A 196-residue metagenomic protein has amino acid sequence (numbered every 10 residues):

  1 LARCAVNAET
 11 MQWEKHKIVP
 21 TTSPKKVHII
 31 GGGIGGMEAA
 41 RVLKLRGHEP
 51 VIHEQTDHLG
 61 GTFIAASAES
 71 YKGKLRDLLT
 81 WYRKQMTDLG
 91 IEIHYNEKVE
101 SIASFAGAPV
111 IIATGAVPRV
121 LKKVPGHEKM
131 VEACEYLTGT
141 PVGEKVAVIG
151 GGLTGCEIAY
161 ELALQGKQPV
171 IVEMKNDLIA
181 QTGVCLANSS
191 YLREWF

Functional and structural regions predicted by a protein language model:
L1-H28, T62-Y82, I91, G107 (+1 more regions): Ferredoxin-type iron-sulfur electron-transfer modules and their immediate structural context
R3, V42, W81, E161 (+2 more regions): Alpha-helical scaffold segments in soluble metabolic enzymes
C4, A8-I18, M130-V146: Short internal alpha-helix immediately C-terminal to a glycine-rich phosphate-binding loop in Rossmann-like
C4, M86, I111, M130 (+2 more regions): Hydrophobic, well-ordered secondary-structure elements that form the walls of internal hydrophobic environments
A5, T22-K25, Y71-K72, M130-V131 (+2 more regions): Short, low-complexity, polar/charged sequence segments that are solvent-exposed and flexible
T22-Q55, L59, H94-A108, T114-K123 (+1 more regions): Rossmann-like dinucleotide/flavin-binding elements
G61-F105, T182-F196: N-terminal Rossmann-like dinucleotide/flavin-binding domain of flavoprotein oxidoreductases that bind FAD/FMN
